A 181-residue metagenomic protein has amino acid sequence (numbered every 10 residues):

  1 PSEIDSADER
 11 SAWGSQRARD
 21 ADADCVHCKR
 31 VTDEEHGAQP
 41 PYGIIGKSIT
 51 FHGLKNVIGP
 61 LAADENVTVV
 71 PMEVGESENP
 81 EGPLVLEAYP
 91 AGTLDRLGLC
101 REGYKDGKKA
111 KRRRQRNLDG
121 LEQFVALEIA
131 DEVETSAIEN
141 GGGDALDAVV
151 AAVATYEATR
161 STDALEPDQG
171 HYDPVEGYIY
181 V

Functional and structural regions predicted by a protein language model:
P1-V181: RNase H-like (RuvC/DEDD) metal-dependent nuclease/polynucleotide-processing core
